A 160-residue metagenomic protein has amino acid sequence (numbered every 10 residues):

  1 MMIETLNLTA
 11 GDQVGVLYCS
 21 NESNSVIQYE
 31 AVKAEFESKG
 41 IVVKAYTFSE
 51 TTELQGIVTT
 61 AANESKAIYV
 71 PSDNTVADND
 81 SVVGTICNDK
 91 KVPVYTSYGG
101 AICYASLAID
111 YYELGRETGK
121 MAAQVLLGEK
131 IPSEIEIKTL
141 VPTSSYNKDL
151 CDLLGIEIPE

Functional and structural regions predicted by a protein language model:
M1-E37, E136-C151: An alpha-beta-alpha
M1-Q13, I109-K130: Hydrophobic alpha-helical segments within soluble ligand-binding/sensing domains
V14-L17, S65-A77, Y95-S97: Periplasmic-binding protein-like
E35-T51: Short beta-strand elements in bilobed, periplasmic/extracellular small-molecule ligand-binding domains
S49-N63: Structural motif
N79, V83-A105: Venus flytrap/periplasmic-binding-protein-like
G99-I109, E136-P142: Surface-exposed aromatic
M121, L126-L127, I131-E160: An extracytoplasmic/periplasmic, membrane-proximal ligand-sensing/linker region
